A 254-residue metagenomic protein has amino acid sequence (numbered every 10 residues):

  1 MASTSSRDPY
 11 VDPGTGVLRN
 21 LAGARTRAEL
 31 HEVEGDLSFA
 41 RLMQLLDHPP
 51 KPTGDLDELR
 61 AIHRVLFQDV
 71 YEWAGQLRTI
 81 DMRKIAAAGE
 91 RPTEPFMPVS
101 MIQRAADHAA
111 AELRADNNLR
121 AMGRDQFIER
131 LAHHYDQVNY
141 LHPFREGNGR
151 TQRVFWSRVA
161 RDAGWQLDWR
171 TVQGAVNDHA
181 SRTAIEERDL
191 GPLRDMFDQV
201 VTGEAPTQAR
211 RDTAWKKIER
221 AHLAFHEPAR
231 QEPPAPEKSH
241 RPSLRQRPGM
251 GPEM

Functional and structural regions predicted by a protein language model:
M1-M254: FIC/Doc superfamily catalytic core
